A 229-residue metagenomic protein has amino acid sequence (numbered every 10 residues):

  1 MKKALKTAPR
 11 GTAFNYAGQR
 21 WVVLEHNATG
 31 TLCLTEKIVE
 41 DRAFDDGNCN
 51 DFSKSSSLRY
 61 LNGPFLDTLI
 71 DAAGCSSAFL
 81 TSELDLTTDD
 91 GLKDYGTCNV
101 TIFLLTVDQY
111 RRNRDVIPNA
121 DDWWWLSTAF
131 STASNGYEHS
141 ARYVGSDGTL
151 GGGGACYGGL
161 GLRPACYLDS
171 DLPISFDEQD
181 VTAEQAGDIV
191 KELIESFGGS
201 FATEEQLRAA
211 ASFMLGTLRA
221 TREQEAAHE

Functional and structural regions predicted by a protein language model:
M1, R222-E229: Short intrinsically disordered terminal tails
M1-E195, G199, A220: Collagenous Gly-X-Y triple-helix signature in extracellular proteins
G198-Q206: Charged, low-complexity interaction regions
E205-E225: Short, charge-rich amphipathic interface segments used for partner binding and complex assembly
